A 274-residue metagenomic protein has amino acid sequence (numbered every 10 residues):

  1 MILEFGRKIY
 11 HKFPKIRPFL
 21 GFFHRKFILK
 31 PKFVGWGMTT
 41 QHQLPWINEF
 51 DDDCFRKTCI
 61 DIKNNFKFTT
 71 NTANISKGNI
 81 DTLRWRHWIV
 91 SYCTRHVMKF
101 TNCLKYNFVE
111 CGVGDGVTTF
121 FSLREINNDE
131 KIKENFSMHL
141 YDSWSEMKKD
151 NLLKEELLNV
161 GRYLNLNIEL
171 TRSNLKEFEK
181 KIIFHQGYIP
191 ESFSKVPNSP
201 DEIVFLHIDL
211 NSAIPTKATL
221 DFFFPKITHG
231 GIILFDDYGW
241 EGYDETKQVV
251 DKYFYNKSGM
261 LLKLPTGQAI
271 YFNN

Functional and structural regions predicted by a protein language model:
M1-N71: Membrane-proximal basic amphipathic "stem/tether" segments
Q43-E49, F55-R84, F100-N274: S-adenosylmethionine/decaboxylated-SAM
I89-C103: Conserved alpha-helix/loop element of class I SAM-dependent methyltransferases that forms part of the SAM/SAH-binding
